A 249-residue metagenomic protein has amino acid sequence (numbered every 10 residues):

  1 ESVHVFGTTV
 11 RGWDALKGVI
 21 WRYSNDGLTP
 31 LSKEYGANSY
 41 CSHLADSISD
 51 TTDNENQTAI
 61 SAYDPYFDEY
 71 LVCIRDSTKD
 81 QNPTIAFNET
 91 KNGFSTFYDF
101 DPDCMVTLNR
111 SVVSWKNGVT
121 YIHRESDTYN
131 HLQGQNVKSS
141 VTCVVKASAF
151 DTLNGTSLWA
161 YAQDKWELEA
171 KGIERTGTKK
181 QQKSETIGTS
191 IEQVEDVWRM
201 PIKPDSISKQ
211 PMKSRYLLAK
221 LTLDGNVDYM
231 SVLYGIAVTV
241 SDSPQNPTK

Functional and structural regions predicted by a protein language model:
E1-T152: Beta-sheet-dominated scaffold domains
S126-S139, V144-T176, S214-K249: Exposed low-complexity, polar/acidic, P/S/T/G-rich flexible segments that act as propeptides, protease-susceptible
G177-P201: Solvent-exposed serine/threonine-rich low-complexity stretches and specific carbohydrate-binding patches
Q193, Q210-M212: Surface-exposed coil/turn segments at beta-strand junctions on protein surfaces, enriched
